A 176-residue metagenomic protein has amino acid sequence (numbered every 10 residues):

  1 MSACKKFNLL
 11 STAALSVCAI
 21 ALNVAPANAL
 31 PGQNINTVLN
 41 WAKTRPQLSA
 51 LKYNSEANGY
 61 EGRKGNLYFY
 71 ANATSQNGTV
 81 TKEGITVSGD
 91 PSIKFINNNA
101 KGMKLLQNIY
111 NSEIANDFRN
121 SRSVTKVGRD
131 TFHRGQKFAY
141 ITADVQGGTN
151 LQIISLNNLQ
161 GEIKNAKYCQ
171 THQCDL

Functional and structural regions predicted by a protein language model:
S2-A14: Bacterial N-terminal signal peptides that target proteins for export
C18-P26: C-terminal segment of classical bacterial N-terminal signal peptides
A27-T37: Cleaved targeting-peptide boundary
K43-G59, S112-V127: Short secondary-structure junctions
Y53-G84: Compositionally biased P/S/T/G-rich terminal and signal peptide-adjacent segments that lie outside catalytic cores
A73-K126: Long, charged/polar, surface-exposed segments that mediate recognition or autoinhibition
R134-G161: Short, exposed beta-strand-loop hairpins at the edges of beta-sheets in extracellular/periplasmic proteins
Q152-L176: Short, low-complexity, Pro/Ser/Thr/Gly-rich segments in the mature regions of secreted, periplasmic
